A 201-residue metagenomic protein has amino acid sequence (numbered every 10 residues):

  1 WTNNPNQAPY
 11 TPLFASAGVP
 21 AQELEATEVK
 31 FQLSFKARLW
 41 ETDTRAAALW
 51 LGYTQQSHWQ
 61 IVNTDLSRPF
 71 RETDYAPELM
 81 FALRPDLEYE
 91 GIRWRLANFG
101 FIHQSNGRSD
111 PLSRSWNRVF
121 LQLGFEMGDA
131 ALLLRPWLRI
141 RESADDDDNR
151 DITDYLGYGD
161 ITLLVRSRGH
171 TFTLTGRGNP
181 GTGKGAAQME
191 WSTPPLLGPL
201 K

Functional and structural regions predicted by a protein language model:
Q7-G18, E25-A26, W40-G183: Outer-membrane pore/translocation modules
A187-K201: Predominantly the C-terminal beta-signal and adjacent terminal strand-loop region of outer-membrane beta-barrel
